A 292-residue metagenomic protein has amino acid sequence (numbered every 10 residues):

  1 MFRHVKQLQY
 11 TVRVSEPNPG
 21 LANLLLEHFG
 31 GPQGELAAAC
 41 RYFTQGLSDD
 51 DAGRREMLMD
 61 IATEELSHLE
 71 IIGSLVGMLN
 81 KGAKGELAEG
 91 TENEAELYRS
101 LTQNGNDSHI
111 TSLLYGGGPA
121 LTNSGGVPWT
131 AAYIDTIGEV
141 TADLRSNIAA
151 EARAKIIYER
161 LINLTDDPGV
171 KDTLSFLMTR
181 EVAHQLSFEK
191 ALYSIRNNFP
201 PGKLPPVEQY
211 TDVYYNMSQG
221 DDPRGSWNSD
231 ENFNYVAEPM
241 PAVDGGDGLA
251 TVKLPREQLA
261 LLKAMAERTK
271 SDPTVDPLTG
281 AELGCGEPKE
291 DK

Functional and structural regions predicted by a protein language model:
M1-K292: Non-heme di-metal
